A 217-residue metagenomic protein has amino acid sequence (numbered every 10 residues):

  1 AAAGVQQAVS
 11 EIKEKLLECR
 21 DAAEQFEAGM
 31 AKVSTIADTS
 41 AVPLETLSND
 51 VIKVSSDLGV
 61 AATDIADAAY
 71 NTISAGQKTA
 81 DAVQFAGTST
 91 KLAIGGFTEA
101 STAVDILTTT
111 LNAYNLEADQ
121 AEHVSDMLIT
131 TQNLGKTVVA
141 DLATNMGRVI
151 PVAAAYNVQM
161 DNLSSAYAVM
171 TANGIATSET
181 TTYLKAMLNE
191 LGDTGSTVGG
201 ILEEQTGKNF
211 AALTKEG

Functional and structural regions predicted by a protein language model:
G4-D57, A66-A75, A82-G96, T102-G135 (+3 more regions): Small-residue helix-packing and pore-constriction motifs in hydrophobic alpha-helices
